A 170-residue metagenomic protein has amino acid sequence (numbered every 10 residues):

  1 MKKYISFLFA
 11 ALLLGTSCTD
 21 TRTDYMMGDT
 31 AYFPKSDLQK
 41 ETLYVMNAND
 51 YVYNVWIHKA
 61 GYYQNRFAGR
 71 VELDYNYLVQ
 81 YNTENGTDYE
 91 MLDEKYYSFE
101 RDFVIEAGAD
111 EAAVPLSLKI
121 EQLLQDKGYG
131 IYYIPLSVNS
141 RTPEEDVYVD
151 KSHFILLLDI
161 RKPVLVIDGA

Functional and structural regions predicted by a protein language model:
M1-S17: Sec-dependent bacterial lipoprotein signal peptides
L14-N47, V149-G169: Bacterial Sec-dependent N-terminal signal peptides
K40-L78: Post-signal-peptide N-terminal segment of Sec-exported extracytoplasmic proteins
T42-Y44, E100-E106: Beta-strand-rich interaction surfaces with strong enrichment in secreted/lumenal proteins
A68-Y77, T83-T87, I134-V138: Short, well-ordered beta-strand segments
Q80-F103: Short beta-strand and strand-turn-strand segments in soluble, beta-rich domains
F103-A109, V114-L124: Short, hydrophobic beta-strand segments
Q122-Y133: Short glycine/proline/serine/threonine-rich loop/turn segments at secondary-structure transition edges
